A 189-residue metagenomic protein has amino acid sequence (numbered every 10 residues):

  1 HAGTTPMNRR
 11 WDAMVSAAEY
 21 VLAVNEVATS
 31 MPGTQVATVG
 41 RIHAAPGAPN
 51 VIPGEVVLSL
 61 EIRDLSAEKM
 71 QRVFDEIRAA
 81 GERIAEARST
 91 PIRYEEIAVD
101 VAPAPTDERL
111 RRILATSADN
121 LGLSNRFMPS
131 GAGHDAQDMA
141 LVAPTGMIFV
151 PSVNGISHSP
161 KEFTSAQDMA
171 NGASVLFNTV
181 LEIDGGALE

Functional and structural regions predicted by a protein language model:
H1-E68: Midchain, well-structured core segments that form catalytic/ion-binding scaffolds
T4, E26-V39, I84-E95, S124-P129 (+1 more regions): Flexible, glycine/charged-enriched surface loops at secondary-structure junctions
T5-R9, R72, P105-T106, P160-K161: Short, solvent-exposed loop/turn segments at secondary-structure boundaries
Y20-M31, R63, A80-R88, S117-L121 (+3 more regions): Change "in soluble alpha/beta enzymes" to "in soluble alpha/beta proteins
T38-G47, L58-L65, P91-R111, Q137: A short beta-alpha structural unit
R72-E82: Short amphipathic alpha-helices in soluble, non-transmembrane regions that often serve as interface/regulatory elements
S124-S174, I183: Zn-dependent metallopeptidase/amidohydrolase metal-coordination segment
